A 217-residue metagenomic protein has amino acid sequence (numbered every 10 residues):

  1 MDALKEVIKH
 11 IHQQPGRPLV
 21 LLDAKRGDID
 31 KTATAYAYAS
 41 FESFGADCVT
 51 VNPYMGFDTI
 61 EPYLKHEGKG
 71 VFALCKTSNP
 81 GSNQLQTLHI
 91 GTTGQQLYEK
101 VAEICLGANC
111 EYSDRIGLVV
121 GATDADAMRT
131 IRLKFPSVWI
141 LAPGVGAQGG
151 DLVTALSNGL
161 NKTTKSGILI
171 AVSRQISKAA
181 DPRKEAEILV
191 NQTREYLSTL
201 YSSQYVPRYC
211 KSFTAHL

Functional and structural regions predicted by a protein language model:
M1-S43, A127: N-terminal active-site wall of soluble small-molecule enzyme domains
A3-V7, Y36, S40, V101-I104 (+5 more regions): A general structural detector for well-ordered alpha-helical segments in enzyme core domains, enriched
K5-P15, L64-K65, L106-C110, I131-K134 (+2 more regions): Surface-exposed amphipathic alpha-helices with a cationic face
D23, V49, G144, S173: Conserved, mostly hydrophobic/aromatic
A24, D28-V119: Conserved anion-binding
A122-A171: A C-terminal functional module that forms or caps the active site or interfaces directly with catalytic machinery
T154-G167, I176-Y201: C-terminal helical cap(s) of enzyme catalytic domains, especially alpha/beta-barrels
L200-L217: Eukaryotic N-terminal low-complexity, Ser/Thr- and Lys/Arg-rich leader segments that predominantly function as
